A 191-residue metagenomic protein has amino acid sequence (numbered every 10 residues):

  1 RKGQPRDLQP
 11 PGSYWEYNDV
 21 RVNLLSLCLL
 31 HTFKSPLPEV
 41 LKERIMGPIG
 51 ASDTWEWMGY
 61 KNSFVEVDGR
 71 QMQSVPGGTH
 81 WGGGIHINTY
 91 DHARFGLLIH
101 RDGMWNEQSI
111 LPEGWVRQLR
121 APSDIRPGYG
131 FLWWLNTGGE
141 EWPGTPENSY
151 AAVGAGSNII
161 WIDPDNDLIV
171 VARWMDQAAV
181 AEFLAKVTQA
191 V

Functional and structural regions predicted by a protein language model:
R1-K61: Catalytic-site signature segments of enzymes, centered on catalytic residues
W15, W105, W133-W134: Signature tryptophan residues that serve as conserved aromatic anchors
R21-C28, G83-W105, N158-M175: Active-site-proximal alpha-helical segments within enzyme catalytic domains
L30-E39, M46-T54, I87-L111: Bacterial peptidoglycan biogenesis and beta-lactam-recognition machinery
D53, M58, S63-T79, G83 (+1 more regions): Active-site Gly/Thr loop motif
R94-L97, R117, A121, A185: Generic alpha-helical structural context detector
E140, D176-Q177: Short, glycine-/Ser/Thr-/acidic-enriched flexible segments
V180-V191: Short, gly/Ser/Thr-rich active-site loops of penicillin-recognizing serine hydrolases
